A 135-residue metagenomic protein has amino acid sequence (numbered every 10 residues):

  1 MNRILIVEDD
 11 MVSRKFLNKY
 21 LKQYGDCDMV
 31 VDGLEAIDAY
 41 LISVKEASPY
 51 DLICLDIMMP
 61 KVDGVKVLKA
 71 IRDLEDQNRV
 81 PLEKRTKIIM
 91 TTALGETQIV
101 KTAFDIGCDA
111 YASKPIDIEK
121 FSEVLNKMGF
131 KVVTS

Functional and structural regions predicted by a protein language model:
E8: Conserved acidic carboxylate
M11-D32: Two-component/phosphorelay signaling modules centered on CheY-like receiver
M29-I42, G64: Helix N-cap/capping motif at the beta->alpha junctions
D38, V65-K84: Short amphipathic alpha-helix used as the core "switch/output" element in two-component signaling
A47-C54: Active-site beta3 strand of CheY-like receiver
M59: Receiver (REC) domain active-site loop signature in two-component systems and cognate sites in sensor histidine kinases
K84, G95-A110, E123: Alpha4 helix (beta4-alpha4-beta5 surface) of REC/receiver domains from two-component response regulators
